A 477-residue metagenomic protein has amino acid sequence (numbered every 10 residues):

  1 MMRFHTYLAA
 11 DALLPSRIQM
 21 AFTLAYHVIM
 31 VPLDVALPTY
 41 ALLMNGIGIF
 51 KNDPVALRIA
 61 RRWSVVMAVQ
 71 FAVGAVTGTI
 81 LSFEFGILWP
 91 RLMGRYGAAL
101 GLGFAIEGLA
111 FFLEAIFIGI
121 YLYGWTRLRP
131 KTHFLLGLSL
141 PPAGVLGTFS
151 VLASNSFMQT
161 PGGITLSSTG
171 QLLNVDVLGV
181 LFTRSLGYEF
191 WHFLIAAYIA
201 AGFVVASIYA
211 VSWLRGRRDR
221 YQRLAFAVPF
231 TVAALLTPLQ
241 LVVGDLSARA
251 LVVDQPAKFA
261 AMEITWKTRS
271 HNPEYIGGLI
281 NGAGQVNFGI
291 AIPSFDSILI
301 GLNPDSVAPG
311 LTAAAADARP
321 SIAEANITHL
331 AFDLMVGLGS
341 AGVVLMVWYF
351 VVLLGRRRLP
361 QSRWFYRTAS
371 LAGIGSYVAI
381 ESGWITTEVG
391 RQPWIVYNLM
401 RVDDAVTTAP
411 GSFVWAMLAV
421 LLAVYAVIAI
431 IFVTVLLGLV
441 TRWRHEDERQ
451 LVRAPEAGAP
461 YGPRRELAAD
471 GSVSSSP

Functional and structural regions predicted by a protein language model:
M2-P477: Polytopic transmembrane helical bundles with strong interfacial aromatic enrichment
